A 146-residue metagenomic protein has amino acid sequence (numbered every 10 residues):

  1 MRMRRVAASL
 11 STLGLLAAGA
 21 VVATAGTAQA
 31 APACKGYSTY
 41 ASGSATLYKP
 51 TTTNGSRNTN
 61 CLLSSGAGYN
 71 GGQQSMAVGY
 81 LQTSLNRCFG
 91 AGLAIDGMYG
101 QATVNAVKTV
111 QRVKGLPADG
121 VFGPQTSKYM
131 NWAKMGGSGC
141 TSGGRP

Functional and structural regions predicted by a protein language model:
M1-A30: Secretory targeting and sorting signals
R2, T27-I95, T141-P146: Acidic, Ser/Thr/Pro/Gly-enriched interdomain connector segments
S9, G14-L15, S56, G92 (+1 more regions): Preference for short coil/turn "hinge" residues that link or interrupt alpha-helices
L16-G26, S44-P50, Q125-Y129: Short, intrinsically disordered, charge-biased short linear motifs at domain edges
Y69-Y80, N86-M130: Short acidic, glycine/serine/threonine-rich helix-capping segments at coil-helix boundaries
V121-P146: Short, Lys/Arg-rich amphipathic alpha-helical interaction segments that bind nucleic acids or acidic protein surfaces
